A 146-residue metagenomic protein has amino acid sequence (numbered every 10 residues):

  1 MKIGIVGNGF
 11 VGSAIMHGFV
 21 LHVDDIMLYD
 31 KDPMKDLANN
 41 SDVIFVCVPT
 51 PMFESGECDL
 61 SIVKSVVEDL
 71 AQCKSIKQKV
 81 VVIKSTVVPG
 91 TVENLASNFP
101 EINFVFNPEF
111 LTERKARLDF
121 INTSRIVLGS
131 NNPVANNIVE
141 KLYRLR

Functional and structural regions predicted by a protein language model:
M1-N39: NAD(P)+-binding Rossmann beta1-loop-alpha1 motif at the extreme N-terminus of oxidoreductases
V20, D24, Q72-S75, P133 (+1 more regions): Generic secondary-structure signature for well-ordered alpha-helical cores
D30, P108, N131: Residues at the C-termini of beta-strands that transition into short coil/loop
N39-V43, I76-K79: Short acidic/histidine-rich motifs immediately flanking catalytic phosphotransfer sites in two-component signaling
V46-P49, K84-S85, G129: Short, well-ordered coil/turn residues at beta-beta hairpins and beta-strand->alpha-helix junctions within
M52-A116: Rossmann-like NAD(P)(H) cofactor-binding subdomain of soluble oxidoreductases
A96-V105, R117-R146: Internal alpha-helical scaffold of NAD(P)-dependent oxidoreductase catalytic cores
